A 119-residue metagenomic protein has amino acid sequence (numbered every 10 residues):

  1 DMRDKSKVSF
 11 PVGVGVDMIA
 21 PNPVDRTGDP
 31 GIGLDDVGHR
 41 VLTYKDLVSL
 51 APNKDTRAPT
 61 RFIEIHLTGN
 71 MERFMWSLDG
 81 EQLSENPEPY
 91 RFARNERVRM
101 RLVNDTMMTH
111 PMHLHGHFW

Functional and structural regions predicted by a protein language model:
D1-W119: Copper-binding active sites and cupredoxin-like electron-transfer domains, recognizing His/Cys-rich ligand loops
